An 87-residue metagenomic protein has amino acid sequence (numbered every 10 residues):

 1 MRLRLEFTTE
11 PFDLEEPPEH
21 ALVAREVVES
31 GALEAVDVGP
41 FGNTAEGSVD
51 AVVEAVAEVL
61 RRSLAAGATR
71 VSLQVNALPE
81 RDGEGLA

Functional and structural regions predicted by a protein language model:
M1-A87: Charge-rich, low-complexity N-terminal segments
